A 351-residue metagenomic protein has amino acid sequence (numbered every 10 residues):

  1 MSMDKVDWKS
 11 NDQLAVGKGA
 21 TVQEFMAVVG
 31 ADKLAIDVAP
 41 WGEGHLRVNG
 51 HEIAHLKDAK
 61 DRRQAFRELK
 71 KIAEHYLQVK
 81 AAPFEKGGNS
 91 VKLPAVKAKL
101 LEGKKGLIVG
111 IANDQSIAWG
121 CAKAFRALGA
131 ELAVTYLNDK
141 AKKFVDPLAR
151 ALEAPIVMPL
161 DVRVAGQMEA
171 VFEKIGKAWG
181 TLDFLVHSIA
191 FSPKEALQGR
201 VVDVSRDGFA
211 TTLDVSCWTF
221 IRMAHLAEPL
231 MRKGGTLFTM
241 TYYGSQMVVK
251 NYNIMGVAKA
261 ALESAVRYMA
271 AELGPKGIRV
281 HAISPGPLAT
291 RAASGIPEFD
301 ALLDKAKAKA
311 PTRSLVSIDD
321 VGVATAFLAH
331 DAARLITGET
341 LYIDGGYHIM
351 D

Functional and structural regions predicted by a protein language model:
P94, A326, T337-D351: Short C-terminal tail/terminal secondary-structure segment of NAD(P)H-dependent dehydrogenase/reductase domains
A98-V134: Canonical Rossmann dinucleotide-binding motif of NAD(H)/NADP(H)-dependent dehydrogenases/reductases, specifically
G110-W119, K123, A190-H225, K233-P275 (+3 more regions): Catalytic loop of short-chain dehydrogenase/reductase
R126, G180, M231-R232, A271-K276 (+3 more regions): A short hydrophobic alpha-helix cap/turn motif
D146-P147, P275, P285-A310, M350-D351: A glycine/serine/threonine-rich, flexible loop-to-helix segment that serves as the NAD(P) cofactor-binding "lid"
A149, M158-E169, E173-A178, F184-A210 (+3 more regions): Conserved mid-core segment of classical short-chain dehydrogenase/reductases
G274, R279, I336-G338: Short, small/polar-rich loop/turn modules that mediate ligand/substrate recognition or access, typified
A310-V321, A332: A conserved structural motif in NAD(P)-dependent oxidoreductases
